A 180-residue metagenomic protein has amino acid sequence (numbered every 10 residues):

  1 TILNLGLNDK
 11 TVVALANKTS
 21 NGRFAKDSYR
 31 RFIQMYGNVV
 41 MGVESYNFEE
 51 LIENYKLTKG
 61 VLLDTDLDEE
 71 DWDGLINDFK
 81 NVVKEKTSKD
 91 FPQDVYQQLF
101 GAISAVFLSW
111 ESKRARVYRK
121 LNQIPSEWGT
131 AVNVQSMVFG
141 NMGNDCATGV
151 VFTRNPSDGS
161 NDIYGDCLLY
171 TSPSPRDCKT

Functional and structural regions predicted by a protein language model:
T1-S172, R176: Nucleotide/phosphate-binding sheet-loop regions of phosphoryl- and nucleotidyl-transfer enzymes
